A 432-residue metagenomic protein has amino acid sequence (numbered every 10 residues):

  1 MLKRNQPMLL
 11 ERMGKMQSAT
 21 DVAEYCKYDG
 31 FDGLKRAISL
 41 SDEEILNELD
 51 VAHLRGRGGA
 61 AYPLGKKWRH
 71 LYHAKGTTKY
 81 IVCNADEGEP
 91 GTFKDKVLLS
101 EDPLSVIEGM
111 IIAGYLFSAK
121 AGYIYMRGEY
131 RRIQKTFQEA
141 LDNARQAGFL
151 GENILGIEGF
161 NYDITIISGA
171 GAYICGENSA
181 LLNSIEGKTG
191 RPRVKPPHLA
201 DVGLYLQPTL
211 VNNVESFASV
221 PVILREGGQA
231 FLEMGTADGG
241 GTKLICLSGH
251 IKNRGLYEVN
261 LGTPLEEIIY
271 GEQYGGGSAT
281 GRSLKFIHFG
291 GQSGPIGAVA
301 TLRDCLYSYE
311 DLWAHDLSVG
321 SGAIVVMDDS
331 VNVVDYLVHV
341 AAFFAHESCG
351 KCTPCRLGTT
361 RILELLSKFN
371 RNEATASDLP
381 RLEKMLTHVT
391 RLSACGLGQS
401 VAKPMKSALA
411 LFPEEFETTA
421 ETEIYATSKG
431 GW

Functional and structural regions predicted by a protein language model:
M1-L46: Cofactor-/ligand-binding subdomain signature composed of acidic, glycine-rich, tryptophan-containing flexible loops
Y25-F31, C83-D95, L199-L204, C246-I251: Gly-rich Lys/Arg/Thr-decorated short loops/hinges at beta-loop-alpha junctions or inter-strand turns that position
G30, V51-L71, A113, G171-N183 (+3 more regions): Conserved phosphate/anionic-ligand binding catalytic regions in large, soluble enzymes, centered on
D32-E48, T77-K79, A85, K94-L99 (+5 more regions): Ferredoxin-type iron-sulfur electron-transfer modules in oxidoreductases and energy-metabolism complexes
A60-W68, T92-D95, Q134-E139, C175-G187 (+8 more regions): Short acidic, glycine/serine/threonine-rich loops at helix termini
D102-L116: Histidine-anchored nucleotide/phosphate-binding helix
G109-A113, N260-A279: Short amphipathic, charge-patterned alpha-helical segments
Q134-L261, A279: Hydrophobic alpha-helical positions that pack around
